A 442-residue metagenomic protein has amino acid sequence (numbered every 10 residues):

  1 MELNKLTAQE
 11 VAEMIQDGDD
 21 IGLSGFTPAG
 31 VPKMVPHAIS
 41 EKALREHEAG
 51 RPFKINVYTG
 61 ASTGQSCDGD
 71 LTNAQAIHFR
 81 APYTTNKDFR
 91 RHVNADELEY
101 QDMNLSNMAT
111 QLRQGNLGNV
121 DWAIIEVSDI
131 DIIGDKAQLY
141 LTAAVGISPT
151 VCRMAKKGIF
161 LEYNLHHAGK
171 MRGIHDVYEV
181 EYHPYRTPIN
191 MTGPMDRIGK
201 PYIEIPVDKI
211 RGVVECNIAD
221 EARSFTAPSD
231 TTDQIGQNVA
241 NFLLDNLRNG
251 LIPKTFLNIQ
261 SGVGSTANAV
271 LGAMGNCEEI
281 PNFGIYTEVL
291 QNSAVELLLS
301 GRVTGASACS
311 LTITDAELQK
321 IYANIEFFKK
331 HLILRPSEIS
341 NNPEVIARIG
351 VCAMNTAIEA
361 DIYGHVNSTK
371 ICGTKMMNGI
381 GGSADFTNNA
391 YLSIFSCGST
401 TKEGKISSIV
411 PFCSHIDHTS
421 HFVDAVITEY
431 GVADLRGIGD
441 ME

Functional and structural regions predicted by a protein language model:
M1-E442: Conserved alpha/beta enzyme-core scaffold
